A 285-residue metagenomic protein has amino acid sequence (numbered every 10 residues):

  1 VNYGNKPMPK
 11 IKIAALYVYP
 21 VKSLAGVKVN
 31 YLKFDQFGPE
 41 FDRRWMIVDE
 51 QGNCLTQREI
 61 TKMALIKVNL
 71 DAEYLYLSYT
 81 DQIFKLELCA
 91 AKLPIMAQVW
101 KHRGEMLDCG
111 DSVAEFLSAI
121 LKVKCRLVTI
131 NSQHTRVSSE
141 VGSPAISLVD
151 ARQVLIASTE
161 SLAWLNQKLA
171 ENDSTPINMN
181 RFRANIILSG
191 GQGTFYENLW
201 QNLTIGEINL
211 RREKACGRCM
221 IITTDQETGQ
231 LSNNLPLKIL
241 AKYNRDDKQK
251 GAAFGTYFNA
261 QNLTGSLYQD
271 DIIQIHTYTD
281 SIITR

Functional and structural regions predicted by a protein language model:
Y3-R285: Metal-cofactor-dependent catalytic cores
